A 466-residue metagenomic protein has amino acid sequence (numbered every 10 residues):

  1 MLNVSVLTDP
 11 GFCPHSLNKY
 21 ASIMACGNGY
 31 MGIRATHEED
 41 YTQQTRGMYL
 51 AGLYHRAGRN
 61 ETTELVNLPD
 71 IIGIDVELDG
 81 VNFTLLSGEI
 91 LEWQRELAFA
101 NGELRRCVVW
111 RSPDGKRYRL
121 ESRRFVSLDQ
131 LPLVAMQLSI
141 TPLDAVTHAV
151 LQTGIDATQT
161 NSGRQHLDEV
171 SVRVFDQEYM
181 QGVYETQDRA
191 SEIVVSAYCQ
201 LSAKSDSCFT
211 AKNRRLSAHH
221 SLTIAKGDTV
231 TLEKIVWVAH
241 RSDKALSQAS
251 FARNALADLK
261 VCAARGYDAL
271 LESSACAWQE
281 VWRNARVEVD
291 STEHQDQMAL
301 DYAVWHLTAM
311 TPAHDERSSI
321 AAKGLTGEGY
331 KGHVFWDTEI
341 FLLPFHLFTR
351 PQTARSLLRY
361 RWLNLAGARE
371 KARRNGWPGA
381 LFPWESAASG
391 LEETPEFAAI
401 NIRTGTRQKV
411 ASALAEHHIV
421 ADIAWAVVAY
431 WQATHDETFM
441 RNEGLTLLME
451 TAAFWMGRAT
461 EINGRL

Functional and structural regions predicted by a protein language model:
M1-Y330: Acidic/polar, glycine-enriched structural segments that form the non-catalytic walls/loops of the carbohydrate-binding
P69, L133, R215, W336 (+3 more regions): Short, solvent-exposed loop/turn segments at the edges of secondary structure
G80, G115, G379-A380, G390 (+1 more regions): Detector for glycine-centered tight turns/loop "hinges" at secondary-structure junctions
A145, A149, S242-A249, A285-V289 (+4 more regions): Inter-helical turn/loop segments and adjacent helix faces that build the functional surface of alpha-helical bundle
T223-K226, E416, E461: Short glycine/proline-enriched loop/turn "hinge" motifs that connect secondary-structure elements and lie
A269-Q432: Substrate-binding groove/exosite segments of carbohydrate-active enzymes
I400, T404, F454-L466: Acidic/histidine-rich catalytic neighborhood
L447, T451-W455: Mobile "lid/hinge" segments at catalytic clefts and subdomain interfaces of large enzymes
